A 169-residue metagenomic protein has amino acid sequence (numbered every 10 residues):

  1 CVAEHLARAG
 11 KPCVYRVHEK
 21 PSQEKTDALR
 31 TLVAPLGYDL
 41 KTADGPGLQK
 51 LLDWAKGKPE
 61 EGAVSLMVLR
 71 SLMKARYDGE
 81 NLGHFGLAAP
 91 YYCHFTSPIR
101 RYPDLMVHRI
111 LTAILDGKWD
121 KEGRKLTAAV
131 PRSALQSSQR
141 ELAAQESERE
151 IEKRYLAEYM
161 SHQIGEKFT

Functional and structural regions predicted by a protein language model:
C1-F168: Append "with occasional cross-activation on large, charged helical scaffolds in nucleic-acid assemblies
